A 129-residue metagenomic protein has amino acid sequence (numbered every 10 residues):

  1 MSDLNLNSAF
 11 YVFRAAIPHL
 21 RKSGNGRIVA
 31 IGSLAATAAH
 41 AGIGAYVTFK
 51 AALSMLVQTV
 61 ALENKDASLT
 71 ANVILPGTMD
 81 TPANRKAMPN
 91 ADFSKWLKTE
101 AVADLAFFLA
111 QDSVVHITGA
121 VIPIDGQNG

Functional and structural regions predicted by a protein language model:
M1-Y11, V29, L53: Catalytic Tyr-X3-Lys loop
S8, G44, A52-M55, D80 (+1 more regions): Conserved cofactor-binding/catalytic machinery of classical short-chain dehydrogenase/reductase
F13, F49: Active-site helix of classical SDR
A15-R27: A short helix-coil junction within the Rossmann-fold of NAD(P)-dependent oxidoreductases
P18, L62-E63: Alpha-helical segment proximal to the catalytic Tyr-Lys
S33: Residue(s) in the substrate-gating loop at a strand-loop-helix junction that position the organic substrate next
A39-V47, T59: Active-site loop-to-helix junction immediately N-terminal to the catalytic Tyr of the SDR YXXXK motif in Rossmann-fold
L69, V73-I74, T81, A91-G129: C-terminal helical subdomain
